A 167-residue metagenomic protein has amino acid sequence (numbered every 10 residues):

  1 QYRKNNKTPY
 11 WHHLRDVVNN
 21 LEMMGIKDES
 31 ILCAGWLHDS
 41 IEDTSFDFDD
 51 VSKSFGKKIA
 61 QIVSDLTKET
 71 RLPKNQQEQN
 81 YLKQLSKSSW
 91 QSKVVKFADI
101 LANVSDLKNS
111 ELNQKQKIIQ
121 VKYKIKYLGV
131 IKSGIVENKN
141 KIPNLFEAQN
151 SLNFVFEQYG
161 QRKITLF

Functional and structural regions predicted by a protein language model:
Q1-F167: Active-site helical microenvironments for divalent-metal-assisted chemistry
